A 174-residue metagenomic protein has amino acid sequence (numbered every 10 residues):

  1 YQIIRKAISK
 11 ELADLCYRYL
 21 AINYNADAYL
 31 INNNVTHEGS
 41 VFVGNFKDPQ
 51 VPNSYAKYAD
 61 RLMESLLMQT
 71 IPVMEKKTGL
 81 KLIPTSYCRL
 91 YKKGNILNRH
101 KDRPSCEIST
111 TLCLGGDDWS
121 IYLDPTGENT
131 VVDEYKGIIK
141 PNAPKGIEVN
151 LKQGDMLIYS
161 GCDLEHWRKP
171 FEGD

Functional and structural regions predicted by a protein language model:
Y1-K77: Non-heme Fe(II)/2-oxoglutarate
Q2, C106-I108, D174: Residues at beta-strand starts and edge strands
Q69-V73, Y87, S109: Generic beta-strand or strand-like secondary-structure segments
K77-T78, L114: A broad structural signal for alpha-helix termini and local helix breaks/kinks
G79-C88: A short coil-to-beta-strand element that immediately follows conserved catalytic motifs
C88, C162-L164: Generic short beta-strand segments
K93-C162: Catalytic core of non-heme Fe(II) oxygenases with the double-stranded beta-helix
H166-D174: Ligand-binding loop in jelly-roll beta-barrel domains
